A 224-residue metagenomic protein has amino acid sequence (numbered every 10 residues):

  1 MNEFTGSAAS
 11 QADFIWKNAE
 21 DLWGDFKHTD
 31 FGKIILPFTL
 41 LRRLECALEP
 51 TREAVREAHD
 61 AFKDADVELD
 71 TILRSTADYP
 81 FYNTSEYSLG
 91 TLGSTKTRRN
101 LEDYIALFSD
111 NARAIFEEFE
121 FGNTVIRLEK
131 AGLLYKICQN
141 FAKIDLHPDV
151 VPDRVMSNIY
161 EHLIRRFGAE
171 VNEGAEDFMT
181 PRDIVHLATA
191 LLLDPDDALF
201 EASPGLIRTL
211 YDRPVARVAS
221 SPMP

Functional and structural regions predicted by a protein language model:
M1-D197: Non-catalytic, mostly N-terminal accessory regions of nucleic-acid modification and defense proteins
L40, P214-R217: Short, flexible loop/turn elements at secondary-structure junctions
A198-P214: Conserved class I S-adenosyl-L-methionine
V218-P222: Glycine-rich SAM-binding Motif I of class I
